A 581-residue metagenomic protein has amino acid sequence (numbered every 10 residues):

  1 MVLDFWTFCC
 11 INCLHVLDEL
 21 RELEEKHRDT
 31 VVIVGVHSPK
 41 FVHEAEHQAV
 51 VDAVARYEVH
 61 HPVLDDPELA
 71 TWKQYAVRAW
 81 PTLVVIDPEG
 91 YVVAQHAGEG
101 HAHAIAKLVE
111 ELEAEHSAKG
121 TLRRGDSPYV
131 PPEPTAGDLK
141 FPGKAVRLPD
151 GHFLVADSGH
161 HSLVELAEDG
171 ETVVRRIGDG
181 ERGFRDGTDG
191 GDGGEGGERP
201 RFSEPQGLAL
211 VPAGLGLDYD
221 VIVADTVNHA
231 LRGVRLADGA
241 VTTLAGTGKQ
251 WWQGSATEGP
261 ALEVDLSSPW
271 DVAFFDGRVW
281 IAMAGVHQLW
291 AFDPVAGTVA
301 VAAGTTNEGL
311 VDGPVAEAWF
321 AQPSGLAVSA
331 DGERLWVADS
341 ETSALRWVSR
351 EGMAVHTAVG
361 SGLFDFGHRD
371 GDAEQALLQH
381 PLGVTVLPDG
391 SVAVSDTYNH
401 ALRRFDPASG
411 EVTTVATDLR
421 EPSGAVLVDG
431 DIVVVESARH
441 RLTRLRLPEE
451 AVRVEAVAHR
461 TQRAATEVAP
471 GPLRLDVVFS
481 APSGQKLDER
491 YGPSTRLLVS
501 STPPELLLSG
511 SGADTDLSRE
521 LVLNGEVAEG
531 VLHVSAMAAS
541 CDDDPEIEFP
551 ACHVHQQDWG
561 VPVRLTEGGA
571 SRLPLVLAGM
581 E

Functional and structural regions predicted by a protein language model:
F5-R21, G484-L487: Conserved redox-active cysteine motifs that mediate thiol-disulfide chemistry, especially di-cysteine Cys-X(1-2)-Cys
L14-R56, P67-T71: Structural microenvironment flanking redox-active thiols in thiol-disulfide oxidoreductases
V51-W80, V84-I86: Short, internal strand/loop/helix patches that form the active-site neighborhood or redox-interaction surface
D87-R147, E450-A451: Thiol-/selenol-based redox modules, centered on thioredoxin-like and closely related oxidoreductase domains
L122-G143, G170-G207, A240-S268, T298-Q322 (+2 more regions): Gly/Pro-rich loop segments of beta-rich domains
R147-D150, L210-D218, F274-G277, V328-G332 (+2 more regions): Residue-level detector of Asp-centered blade-edge/turn motifs that repeat once per structural unit in beta-propeller
L148, F153-G159, D218-V227, I281-G285 (+3 more regions): Conserved beta-strand positions in repeat-built beta-propeller and related beta-rich domains
G170-V174, E204, L447-E581: Extracellular/lumen-exposed scaffold segments
